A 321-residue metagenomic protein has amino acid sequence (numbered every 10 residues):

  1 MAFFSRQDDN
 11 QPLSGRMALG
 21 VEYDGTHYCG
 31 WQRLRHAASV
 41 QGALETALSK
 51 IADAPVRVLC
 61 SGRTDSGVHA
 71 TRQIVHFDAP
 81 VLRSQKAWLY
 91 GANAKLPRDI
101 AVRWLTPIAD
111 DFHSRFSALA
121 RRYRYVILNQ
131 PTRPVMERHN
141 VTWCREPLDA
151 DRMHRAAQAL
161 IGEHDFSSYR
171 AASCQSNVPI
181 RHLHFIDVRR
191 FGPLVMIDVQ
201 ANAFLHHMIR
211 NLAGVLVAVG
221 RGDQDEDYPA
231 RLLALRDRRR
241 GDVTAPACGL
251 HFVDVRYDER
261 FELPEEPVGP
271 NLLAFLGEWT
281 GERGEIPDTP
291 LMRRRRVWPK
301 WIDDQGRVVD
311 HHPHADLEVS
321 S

Functional and structural regions predicted by a protein language model:
A2-S321: Structured-RNA-binding interfaces characteristic of tRNA pseudouridine synthases
